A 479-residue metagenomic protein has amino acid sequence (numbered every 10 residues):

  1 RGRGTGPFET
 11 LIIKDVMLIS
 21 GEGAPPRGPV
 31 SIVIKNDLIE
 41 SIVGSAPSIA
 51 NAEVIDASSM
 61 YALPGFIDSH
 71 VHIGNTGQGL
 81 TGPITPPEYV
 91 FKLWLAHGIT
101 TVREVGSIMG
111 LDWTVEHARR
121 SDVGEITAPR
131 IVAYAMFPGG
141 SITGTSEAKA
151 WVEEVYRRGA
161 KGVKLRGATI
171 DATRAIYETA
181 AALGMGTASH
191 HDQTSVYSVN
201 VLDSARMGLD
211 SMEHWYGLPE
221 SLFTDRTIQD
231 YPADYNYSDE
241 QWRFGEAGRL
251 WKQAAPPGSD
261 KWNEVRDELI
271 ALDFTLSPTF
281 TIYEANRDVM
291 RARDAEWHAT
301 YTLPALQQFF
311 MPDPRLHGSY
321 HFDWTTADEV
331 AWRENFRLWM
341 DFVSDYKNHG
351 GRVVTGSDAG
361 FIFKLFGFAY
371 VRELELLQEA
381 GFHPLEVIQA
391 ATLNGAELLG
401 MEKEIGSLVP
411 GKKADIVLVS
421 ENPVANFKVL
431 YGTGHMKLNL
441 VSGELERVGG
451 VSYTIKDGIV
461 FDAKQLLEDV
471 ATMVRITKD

Functional and structural regions predicted by a protein language model:
R3-E9, L18, E22-L63: Histidine-rich, glycine-flanked metal-binding segment
V16, F322-T325, F336, D341 (+3 more regions): C-terminal helical cap
A57-V123, I142-T143, V199-S204, D210-H214 (+1 more regions): Metal-associated gating/positioning segment near the N- to mid-region
V90-G110, A128-F137, Y156-A168, Y177 (+4 more regions): Divalent metal-dependent hydrolysis catalytic cores, especially in the metallo-beta-lactamase
M109-E116, G167-T179, L222-A233: Active-site-adjacent beta->alpha loops and helix N-cap segments on the catalytic face of soluble alpha/beta enzymes
A135-L183, S238-P256: Active-site gating/metal-coordination segments in enzymes
E154-K161, L218-A380, T477-D479: Active-site neighborhoods of metal-dependent hydrolases
K413-V470, V474: C-terminal cap of metal-dependent C-N hydrolases
